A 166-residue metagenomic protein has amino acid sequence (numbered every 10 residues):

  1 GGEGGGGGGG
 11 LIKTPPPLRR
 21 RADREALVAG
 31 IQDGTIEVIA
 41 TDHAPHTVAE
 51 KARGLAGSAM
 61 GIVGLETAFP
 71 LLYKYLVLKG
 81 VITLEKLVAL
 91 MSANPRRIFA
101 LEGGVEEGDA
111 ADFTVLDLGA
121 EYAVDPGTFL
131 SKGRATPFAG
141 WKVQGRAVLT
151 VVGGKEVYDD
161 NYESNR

Functional and structural regions predicted by a protein language model:
G1-G5, E50-R53, P126-T128: Short acidic, glycine/serine/threonine-rich loops at helix termini
G1-I39: Histidine/acidic residue-rich metal-binding segments in metalloenzymes
L11-I12, G30-I39, A44-L118: His/Asp/Glu-enriched, well-ordered alpha-helical/loop segment that forms or immediately abuts the divalent-metal
I12-A22, A59-V63, T136-V143: A short acidic, glycine-rich active-site loop that binds or catalyzes chemistry on phosphate/adenosine moieties
R19, V77, D159: Residue-level marker of positions within ordered structural domains that often coincide with functionally constrained
R20-A29, A68-K74, V143-L149: Short C-terminal domain-edge/linker segments immediately following a structured domain
D23-L27, L101-G103, T136: A generic local structural motif
G54-G57, E107-N165: C-terminal cap of metal-dependent C-N hydrolases
